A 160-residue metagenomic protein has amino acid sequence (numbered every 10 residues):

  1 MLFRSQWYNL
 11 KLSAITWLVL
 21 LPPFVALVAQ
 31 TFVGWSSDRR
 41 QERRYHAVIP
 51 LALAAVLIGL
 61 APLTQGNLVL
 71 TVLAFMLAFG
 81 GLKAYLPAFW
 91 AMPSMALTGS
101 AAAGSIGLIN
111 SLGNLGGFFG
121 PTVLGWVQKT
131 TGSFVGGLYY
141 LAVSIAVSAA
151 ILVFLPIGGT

Functional and structural regions predicted by a protein language model:
M1-L2: Short, small-residue-biased leader/transition segments that mark boundaries at the very start of proteins
N9-F24, G104-L108, G136-Y139: Loop-to-transmembrane helix entry
L18-A26, G113, S144: Transmembrane alpha-helical segments of major facilitator superfamily
V28-E42, Q128: Helix-to-loop junctions at the C-terminal end of transmembrane segments in multipass secondary transporters
Q41-M92: C-terminal transmembrane helical hairpin of 12-TM major facilitator-type secondary transporters
M92-A103, G132: Paired intracellular helix-loop junctions of major facilitator superfamily
G125-S144: A membrane-interface helix-boundary motif in multi-pass transporters
A142-T160: Multi-pass alpha-helical transporter architecture, strongest for 12-TM Major Facilitator/SLC carriers used
